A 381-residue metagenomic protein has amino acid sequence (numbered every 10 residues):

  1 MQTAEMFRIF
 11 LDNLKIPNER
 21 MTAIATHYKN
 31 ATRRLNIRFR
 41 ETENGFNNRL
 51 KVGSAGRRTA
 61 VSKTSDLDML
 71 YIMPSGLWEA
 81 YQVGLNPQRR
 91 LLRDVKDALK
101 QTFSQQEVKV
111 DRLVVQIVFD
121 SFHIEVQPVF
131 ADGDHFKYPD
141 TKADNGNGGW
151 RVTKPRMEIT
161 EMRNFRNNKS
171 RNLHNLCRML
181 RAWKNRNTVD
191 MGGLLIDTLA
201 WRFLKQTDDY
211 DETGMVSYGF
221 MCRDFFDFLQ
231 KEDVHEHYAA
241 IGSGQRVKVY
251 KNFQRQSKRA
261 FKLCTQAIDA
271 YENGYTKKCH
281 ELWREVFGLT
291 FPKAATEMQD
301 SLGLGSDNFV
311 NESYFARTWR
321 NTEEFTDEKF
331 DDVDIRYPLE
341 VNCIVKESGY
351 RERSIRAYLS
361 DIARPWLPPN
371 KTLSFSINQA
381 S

Functional and structural regions predicted by a protein language model:
M1-D12, S65-S75, D144-R156, H237: Short, compositionally biased low-complexity segments
M1-I9, V234-S381: Terminal (often C-terminal) interaction modules
M1-T64, S75-N86: N-terminal regions immediately upstream of nucleotidyltransferase
E19, A23-A25, K29, K96 (+1 more regions): Catalytic cores of NTP-dependent nucleotidyl/adenyl transfer enzymes across multiple folds
R38-N48, L99-Q105, W366-L367: Short secondary-structure junctions
V52, V118-F122, N378: Short strand-coil-strand connectors
K63-L67, D120-F122: A short, glycine/Asx- and small/polar-enriched loop/turn that sits immediately N-terminal to a beta-strand
L70-A98: A broadly used, surface-exposed interaction patch
